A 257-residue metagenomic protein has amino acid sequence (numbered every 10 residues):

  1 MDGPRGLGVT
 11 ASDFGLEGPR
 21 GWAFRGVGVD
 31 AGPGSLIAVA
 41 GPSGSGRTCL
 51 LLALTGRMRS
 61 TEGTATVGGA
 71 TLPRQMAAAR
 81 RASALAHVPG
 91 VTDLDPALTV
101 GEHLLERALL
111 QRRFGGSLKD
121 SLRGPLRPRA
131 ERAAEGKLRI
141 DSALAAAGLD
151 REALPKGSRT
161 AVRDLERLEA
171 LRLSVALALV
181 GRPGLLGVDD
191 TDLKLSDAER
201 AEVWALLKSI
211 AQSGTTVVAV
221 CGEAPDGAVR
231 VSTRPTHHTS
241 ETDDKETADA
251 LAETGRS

Functional and structural regions predicted by a protein language model:
M1-G28, A38: A short, flexible loop at the N-terminus of ABC-type nucleotide-binding domains that lies
A40-P42: The feature captures the beta-strand-to-loop junction immediately N-terminal to the Walker
T55: Helix-to-loop junction immediately C-terminal to a conserved catalytic motif
S60-T71: Conserved ABC transporter NBD signature motif
T71-A86: ABC ATPase NBD coupling module
P89-E169: ABC-family P-loop ATPase nucleotide-binding domains
V175: Hydrophobic anchor residue at the start of the ABC signature
